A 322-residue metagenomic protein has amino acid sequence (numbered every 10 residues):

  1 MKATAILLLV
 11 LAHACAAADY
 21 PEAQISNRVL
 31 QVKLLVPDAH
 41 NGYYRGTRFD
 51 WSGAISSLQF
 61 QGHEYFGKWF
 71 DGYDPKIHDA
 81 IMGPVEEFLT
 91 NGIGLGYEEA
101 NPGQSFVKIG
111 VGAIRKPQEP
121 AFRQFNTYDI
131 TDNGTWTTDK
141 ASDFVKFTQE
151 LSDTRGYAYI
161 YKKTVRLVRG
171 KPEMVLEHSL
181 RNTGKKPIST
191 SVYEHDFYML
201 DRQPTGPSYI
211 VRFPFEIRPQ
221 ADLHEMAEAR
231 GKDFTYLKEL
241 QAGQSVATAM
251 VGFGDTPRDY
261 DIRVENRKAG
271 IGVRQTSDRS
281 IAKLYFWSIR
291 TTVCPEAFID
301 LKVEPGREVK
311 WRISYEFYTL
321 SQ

Functional and structural regions predicted by a protein language model:
M1-L8: Sec-dependent signal peptide recognition, specifically the positively charged N-region followed immediately by
L8-A17: Hydrophobic h-region of N-terminal signal peptides that target proteins for export in Gram-negative bacteria
A18-V175, T183-S189, H195-Q322: Surface-exposed acidic/polar loop and edge beta-strand patches at domain peripheries
